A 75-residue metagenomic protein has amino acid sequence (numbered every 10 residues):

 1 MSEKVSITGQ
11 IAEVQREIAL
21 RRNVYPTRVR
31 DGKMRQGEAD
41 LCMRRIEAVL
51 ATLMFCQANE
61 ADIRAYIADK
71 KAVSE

Functional and structural regions predicted by a protein language model:
M1-R30: N-terminal acidic leader/helix
M1-V5, C56-I63, A68-E75: Short intrinsically disordered terminal tails
I11, Q15, M43, E47 (+1 more regions): Intrinsically disordered, low-complexity eukaryotic regions enriched in glycine, serine and charged residues
V24-T27, L41, S74: Aromatic-residue detector
D31-D62: Short, charge-rich amphipathic interface segments used for partner binding and complex assembly
